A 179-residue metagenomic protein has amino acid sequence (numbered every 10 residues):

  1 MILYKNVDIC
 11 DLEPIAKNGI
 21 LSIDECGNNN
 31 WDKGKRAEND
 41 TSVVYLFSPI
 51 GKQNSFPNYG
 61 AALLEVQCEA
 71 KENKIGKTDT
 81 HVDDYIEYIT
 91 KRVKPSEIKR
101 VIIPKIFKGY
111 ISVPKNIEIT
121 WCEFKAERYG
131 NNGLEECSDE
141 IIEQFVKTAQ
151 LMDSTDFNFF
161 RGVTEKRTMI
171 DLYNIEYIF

Functional and structural regions predicted by a protein language model:
M1-S42: ADP-ribose/NAD+-binding catalytic cleft of ART/PARP-like enzymes
Y4-V7, A62-C68, E118, L151 (+1 more regions): Short beta-strand element of the conserved SAM-dependent methyltransferase core
V7-D11, V93-P95, Q150, D156 (+1 more regions): General structural signal for secondary-structure boundaries
D11-N28, E72-I89, Y110-C122: Surface-exposed flexible segments
I23, W31, E38, T80 (+3 more regions): Intrinsically disordered, low-complexity, compositionally biased regions/tails
C26-K99, I103: ADP-ribosyltransferase catalytic core
R100-F179: C-terminal, well-folded lobe of enzymatic/effector domains
